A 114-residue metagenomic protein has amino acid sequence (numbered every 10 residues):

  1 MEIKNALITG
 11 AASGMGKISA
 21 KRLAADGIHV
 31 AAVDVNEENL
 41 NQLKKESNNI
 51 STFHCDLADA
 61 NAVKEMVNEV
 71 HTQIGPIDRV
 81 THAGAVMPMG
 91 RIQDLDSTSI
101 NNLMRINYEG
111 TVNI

Functional and structural regions predicted by a protein language model:
E2-V30: Canonical Rossmann dinucleotide-binding motif of NAD(H)/NADP(H)-dependent dehydrogenases/reductases, specifically
D26-Q42: Conserved glycine-rich Rossmann-like NAD(P)H-binding loop of the short-chain dehydrogenase/reductase
L40, V63-V70, I100: A conserved hydrophobic alpha-helix of the Rossmann-fold in NAD(P)-dependent oxidoreductases
C55-E65, S97: The beta1-alpha1 cofactor-binding region of Rossmann-like NAD(H)/NADP(H)-dependent oxidoreductases
A83-P88: Conserved NAD(P)H cofactor-binding loop of Rossmann-fold oxidoreductase domains
R91-I92, D96-N102: Substrate-binding pocket helix/loop in short-chain dehydrogenase/reductase
